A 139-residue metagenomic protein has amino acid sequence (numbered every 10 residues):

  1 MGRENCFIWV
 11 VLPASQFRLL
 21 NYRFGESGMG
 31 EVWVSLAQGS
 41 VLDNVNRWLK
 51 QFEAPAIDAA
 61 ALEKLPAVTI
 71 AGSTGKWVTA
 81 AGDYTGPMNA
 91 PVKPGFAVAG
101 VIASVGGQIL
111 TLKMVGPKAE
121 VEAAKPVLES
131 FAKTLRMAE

Functional and structural regions predicted by a protein language model:
M1-W9, G107-E139: Surface-exposed amphipathic alpha-helical segments
G2-A54: Secretory pathway targeting signatures of secreted, lumenal, and periplasmic proteins
P13, L36-Q38, L49-A56, G106 (+2 more regions): Sec/Tat-exported extracytoplasmic proteins
L19, L42-L49, A99-G100, K125-A132: Extracytoplasmic/secreted envelope proteins and their assembly/folding machinery, especially bacterial periplasmic
Y22-E26, A80, A103-V105: Active-site beta-strand termini and strand-to-loop segments that position acidic
E31-Q38, M88, M114-E122: Second-shell loop/turn segments in exported
W33, K76-T79, L110-K113: Structural recognition of the beta-strand scaffold that forms the well-ordered cores of secreted hydrolase catalytic
N46-A103: Signature of long, low-cysteine stretches enriched in small and polar/charged residues
